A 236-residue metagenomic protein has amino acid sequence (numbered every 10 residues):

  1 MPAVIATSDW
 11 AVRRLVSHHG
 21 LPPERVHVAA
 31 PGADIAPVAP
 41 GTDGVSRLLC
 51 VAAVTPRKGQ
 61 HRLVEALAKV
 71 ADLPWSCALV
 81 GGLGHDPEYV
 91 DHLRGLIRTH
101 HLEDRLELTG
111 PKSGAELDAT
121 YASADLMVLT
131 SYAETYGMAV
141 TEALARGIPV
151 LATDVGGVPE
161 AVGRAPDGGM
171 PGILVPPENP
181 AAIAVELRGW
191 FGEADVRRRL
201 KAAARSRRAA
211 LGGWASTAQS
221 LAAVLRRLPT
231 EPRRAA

Functional and structural regions predicted by a protein language model:
W10, G32: Carbohydrate-associated surface elements
S46, C50-K69, E88-D91, A181: A conserved mid-protein helix/loop that constitutes part of the nucleotide-sugar donor-binding site
V90-K112: Nucleotide-activated donor-binding/catalytic signature segment of Leloir-type glycosyltransferases, i.e., the conserved
P111-K112, A119-A124: Short alpha-helical donor nucleotide-sugar binding micro-motif in glycosyltransferases
Y132: Aromatic "clamp/platform" in nucleotide-sugar-dependent glycosyltransferases that forms part of the donor/acceptor
P149-A152, P159: Short hydrophobic beta-strand element within catalytic cores of glycosyltransferases and related nucleotide-activated
R164-P180, G189-A194: Conserved acidic donor-binding segment of nucleotide-sugar-dependent glycosyltransferases
D195-L225: A charged, aromatic-enriched C-terminal amphipathic alpha-helix characteristic of glycosyltransferases across folds
